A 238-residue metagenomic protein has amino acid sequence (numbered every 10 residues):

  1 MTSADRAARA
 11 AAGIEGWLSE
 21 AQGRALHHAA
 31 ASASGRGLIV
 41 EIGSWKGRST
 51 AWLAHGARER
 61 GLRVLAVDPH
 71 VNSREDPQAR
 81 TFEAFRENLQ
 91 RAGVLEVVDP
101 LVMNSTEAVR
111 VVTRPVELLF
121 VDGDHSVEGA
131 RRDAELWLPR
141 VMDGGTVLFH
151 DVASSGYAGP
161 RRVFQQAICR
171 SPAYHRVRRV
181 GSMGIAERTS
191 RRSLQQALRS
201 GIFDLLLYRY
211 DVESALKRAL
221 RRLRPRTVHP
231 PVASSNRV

Functional and structural regions predicted by a protein language model:
T2-G13, W17, G23-V238: S-adenosylmethionine/decaboxylated-SAM
